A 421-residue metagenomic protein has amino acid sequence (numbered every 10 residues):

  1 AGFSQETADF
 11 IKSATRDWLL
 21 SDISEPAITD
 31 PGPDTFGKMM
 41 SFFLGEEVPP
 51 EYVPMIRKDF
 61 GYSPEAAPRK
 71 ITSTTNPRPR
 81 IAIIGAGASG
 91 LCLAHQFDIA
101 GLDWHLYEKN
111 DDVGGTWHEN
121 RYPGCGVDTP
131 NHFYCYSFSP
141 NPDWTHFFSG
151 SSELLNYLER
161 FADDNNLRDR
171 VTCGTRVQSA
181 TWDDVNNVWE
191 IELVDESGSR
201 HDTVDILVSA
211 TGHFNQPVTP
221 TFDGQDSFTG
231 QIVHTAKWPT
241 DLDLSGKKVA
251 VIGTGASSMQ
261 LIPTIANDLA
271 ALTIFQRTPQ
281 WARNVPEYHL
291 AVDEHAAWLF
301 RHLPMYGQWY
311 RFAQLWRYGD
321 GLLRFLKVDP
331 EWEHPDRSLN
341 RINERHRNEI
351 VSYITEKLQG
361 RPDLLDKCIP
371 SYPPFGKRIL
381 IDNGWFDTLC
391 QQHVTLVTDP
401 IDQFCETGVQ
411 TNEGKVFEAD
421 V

Functional and structural regions predicted by a protein language model:
A1-R80, D103, V328-I354, L364-G376 (+1 more regions): Rossmann-like nucleotide/phosphate-binding core characteristic of flavoprotein oxidoreductases
A1-W18, P79, I83-V171, Q276-R277 (+1 more regions): Beta1-alpha1 glycine-rich phosphate/pyrophosphate-binding loop at the start of Rossmann-like nucleotide-binding domains
F3-I56, H146-H213, I350: Feature captures the FAD/FMN-dependent oxidoreductase FAD-binding
T72-R78, I83-I99, D103-V113, H118 (+4 more regions): Rossmann-like dinucleotide-binding core of oxidoreductases
A88, W117-E119, F133, W144 (+6 more regions): Tryptophan-centric aromatic hotspots in well-structured domains and transmembrane helices
N141-R160, T172, S338-H346, P373-G384: Short beta-strand to alpha-helix junction loop
C173-V188, D241, V394-N412: A conserved short coil-to-beta-strand element within the FAD-binding core of flavoproteins
N215, R341-V421: Substrate-access "cap/lid" subdomains that shape and gate the entrance to catalytic or ligand-binding pockets
